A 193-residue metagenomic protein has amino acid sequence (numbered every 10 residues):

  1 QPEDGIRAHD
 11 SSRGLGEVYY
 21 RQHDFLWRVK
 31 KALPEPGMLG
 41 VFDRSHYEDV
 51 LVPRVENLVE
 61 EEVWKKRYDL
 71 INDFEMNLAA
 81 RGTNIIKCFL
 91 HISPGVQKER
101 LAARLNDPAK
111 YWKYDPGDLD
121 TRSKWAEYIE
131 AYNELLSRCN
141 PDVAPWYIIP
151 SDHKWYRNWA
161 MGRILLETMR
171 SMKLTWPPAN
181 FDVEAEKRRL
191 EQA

Functional and structural regions predicted by a protein language model:
Q1-Y20: Single conserved hydrophobic/aromatic residue that forms the stacking wall/gate of nucleotide- or nucleobase-binding
I6, V41, C88, I149: Residue-level signature of catalytic and energy-coupling elements of molecular machines, predominantly ATP/GTP-dependent
L15, E35-M38, L78-I86, D107-K110 (+1 more regions): Short glycine-/polar-rich loops that comprise or flank the Walker A/P-loop and associated switch/sensor motifs
R21-K66: Conserved nucleotide-sensing/catalytic segment adjacent to the nucleotide-binding pocket in NTP-handling enzymes
H46-E48, I92-G95, H153-W155: Short, solvent-exposed loop/turn segments at secondary-structure junctions
V52-L70, L78-E130, P177-E184: A glycine- and Lys/Arg-enriched "phosphate-lid" helix/loop adjacent to the NTP-binding pocket of small-molecule kinases
F74: Phosphate-binding/switch loop-helix module in NTP-utilizing enzymes
E130-N133, S137-A193: NTP-dependent small-molecule kinase module
